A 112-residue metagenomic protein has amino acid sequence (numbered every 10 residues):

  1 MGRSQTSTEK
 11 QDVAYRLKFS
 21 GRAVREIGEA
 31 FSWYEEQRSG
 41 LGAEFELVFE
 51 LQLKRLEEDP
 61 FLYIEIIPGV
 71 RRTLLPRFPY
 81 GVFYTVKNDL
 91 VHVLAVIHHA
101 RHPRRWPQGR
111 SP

Functional and structural regions predicted by a protein language model:
M1-D12, G81, T85-P112: Enriched for short, Lys/Arg-rich terminal
M1-E46: Arg/Lys-rich, positively charged N-terminal/basic patches that mediate binding to nucleic acids
S4, E50-L51, E58-V91, V96: Basic/aromatic recognition patch in beta-strand/loop cores that engages polyanionic ligands
K18, I67-P68, H102, S111: Short capping/connector residues at structural and topological boundaries
S32, S39, K54, E58-F61 (+2 more regions): Generic structural signal for secondary-structure transition and capping sites
A43-E44, I64-I66, R105-W106: Short, hydrophobic secondary-structure boundary micro-motifs
